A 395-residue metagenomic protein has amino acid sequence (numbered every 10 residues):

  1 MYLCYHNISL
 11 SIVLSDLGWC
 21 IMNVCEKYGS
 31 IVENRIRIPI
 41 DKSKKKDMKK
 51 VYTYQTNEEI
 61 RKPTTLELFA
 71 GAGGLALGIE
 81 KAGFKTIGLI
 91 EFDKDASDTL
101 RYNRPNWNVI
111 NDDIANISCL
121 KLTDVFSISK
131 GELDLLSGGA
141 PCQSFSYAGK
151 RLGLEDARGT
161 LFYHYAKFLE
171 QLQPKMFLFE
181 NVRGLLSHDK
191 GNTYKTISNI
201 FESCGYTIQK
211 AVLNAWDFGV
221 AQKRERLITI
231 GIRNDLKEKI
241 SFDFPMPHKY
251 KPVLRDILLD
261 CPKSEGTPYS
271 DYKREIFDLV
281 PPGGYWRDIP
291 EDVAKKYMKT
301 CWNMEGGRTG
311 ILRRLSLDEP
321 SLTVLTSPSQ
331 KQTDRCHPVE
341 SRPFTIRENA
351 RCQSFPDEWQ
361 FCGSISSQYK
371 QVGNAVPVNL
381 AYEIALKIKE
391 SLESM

Functional and structural regions predicted by a protein language model:
Y2-T86, I200-S203, R226-M395: S-adenosyl-L-methionine-dependent DNA methyltransferase catalytic core
G29, K50-Q173, R183-S187, N192-K195: Core alpha/beta nucleotide-donor-binding catalytic domains of modification enzymes
P105, A140-P141, P174, A221 (+2 more regions): Proline-centered helix-kink/hinge sites
N106-W107, K175, C204, W359: Secondary-structure boundary/capping positions in well-ordered alpha/beta enzyme cores
S129-K130, A215-D217, T309-L312: Short, P/G- and charge-enriched loop/turn segments at secondary-structure junctions
S129-K130, A221-K223, L315-D318: Extracellular/periplasmic catalytic domains that process cell-envelope and extracellular macromolecules
P141-Q143, R183-G184, F218, N234-L236 (+1 more regions): Short, solvent-exposed loop/turn segments at secondary-structure junctions
T160-Q222, I228-I230: Conserved Class I SAM-dependent methyltransferase catalytic core
